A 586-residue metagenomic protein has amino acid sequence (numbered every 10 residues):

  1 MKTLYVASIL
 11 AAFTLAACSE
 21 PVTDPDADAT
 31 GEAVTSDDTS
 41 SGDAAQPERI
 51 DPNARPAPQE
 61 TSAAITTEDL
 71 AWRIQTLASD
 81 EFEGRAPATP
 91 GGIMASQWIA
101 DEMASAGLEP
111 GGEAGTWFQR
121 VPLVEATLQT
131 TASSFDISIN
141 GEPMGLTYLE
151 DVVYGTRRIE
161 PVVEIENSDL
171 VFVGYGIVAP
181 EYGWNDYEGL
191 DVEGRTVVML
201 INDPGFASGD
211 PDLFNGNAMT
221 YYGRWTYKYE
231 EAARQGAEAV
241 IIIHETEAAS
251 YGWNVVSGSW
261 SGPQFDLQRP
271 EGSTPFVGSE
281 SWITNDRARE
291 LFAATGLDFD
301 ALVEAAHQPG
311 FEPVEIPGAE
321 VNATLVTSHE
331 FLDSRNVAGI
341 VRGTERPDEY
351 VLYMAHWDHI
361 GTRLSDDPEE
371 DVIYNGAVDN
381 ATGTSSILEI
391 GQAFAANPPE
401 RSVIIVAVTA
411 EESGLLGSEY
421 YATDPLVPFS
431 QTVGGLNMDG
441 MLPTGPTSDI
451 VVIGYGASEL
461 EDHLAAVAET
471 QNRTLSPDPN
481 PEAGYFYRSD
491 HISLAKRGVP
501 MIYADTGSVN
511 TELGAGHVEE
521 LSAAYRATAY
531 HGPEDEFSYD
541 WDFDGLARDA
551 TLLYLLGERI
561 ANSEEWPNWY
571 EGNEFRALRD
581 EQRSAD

Functional and structural regions predicted by a protein language model:
T14-A17: C-terminal motif of bacterial Sec signal peptides marking the signal peptidase cleavage site
V22-E113, A294, R342, Y570 (+1 more regions): N-terminal hydrophobic or amphipathic helices/low-complexity stretches enriched in small/hydrophobic/Pro/Gly
T66, T147-E271, F276-V277, R342 (+3 more regions): Extracellular/luminal Protease-associated
E83-P211, E315-P317, D333-S334, E459: Noncatalytic luminal/extracellular "stalk/propeptide" segments of secretory-pathway proteins
T130, S138-P143, Y148-G189, E271-G376 (+2 more regions): Soluble metallo-hydrolase cores and metallopeptidase-like ectodomains found primarily in the secretory/periplasmic
L146-D151, V162-E164, E188, G194 (+5 more regions): Metal-dependent peptidase/peptidase-like ectodomains
N217, Y221, A248, G361-E459 (+2 more regions): Acidic/histidine-rich catalytic neighborhood of metal-dependent amide-processing enzymes
A233, A239, H244, A301-E304 (+2 more regions): Active-site-adjacent substrate-binding region of metalloamidase/peptidase-like peptide-processing proteins
